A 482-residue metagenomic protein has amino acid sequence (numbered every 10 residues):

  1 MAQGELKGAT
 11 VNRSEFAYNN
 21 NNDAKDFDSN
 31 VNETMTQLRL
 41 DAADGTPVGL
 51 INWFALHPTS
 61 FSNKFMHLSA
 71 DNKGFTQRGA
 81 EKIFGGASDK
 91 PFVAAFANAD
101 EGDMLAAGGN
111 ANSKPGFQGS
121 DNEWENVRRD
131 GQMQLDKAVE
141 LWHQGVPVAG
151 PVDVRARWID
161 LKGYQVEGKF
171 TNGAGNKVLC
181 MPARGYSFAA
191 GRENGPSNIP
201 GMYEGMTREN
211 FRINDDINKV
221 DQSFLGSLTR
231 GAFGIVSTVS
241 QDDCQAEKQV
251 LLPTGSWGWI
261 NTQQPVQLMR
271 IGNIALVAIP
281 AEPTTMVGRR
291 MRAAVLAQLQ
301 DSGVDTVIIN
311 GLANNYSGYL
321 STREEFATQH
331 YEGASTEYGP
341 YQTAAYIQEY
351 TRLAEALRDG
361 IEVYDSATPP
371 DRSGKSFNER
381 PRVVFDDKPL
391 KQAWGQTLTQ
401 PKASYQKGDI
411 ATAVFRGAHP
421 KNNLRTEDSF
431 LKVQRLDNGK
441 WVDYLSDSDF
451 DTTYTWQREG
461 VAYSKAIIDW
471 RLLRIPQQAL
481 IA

Functional and structural regions predicted by a protein language model:
M1-A482: Non-catalytic substrate/cofactor recognition surfaces at enzyme active-site rims
